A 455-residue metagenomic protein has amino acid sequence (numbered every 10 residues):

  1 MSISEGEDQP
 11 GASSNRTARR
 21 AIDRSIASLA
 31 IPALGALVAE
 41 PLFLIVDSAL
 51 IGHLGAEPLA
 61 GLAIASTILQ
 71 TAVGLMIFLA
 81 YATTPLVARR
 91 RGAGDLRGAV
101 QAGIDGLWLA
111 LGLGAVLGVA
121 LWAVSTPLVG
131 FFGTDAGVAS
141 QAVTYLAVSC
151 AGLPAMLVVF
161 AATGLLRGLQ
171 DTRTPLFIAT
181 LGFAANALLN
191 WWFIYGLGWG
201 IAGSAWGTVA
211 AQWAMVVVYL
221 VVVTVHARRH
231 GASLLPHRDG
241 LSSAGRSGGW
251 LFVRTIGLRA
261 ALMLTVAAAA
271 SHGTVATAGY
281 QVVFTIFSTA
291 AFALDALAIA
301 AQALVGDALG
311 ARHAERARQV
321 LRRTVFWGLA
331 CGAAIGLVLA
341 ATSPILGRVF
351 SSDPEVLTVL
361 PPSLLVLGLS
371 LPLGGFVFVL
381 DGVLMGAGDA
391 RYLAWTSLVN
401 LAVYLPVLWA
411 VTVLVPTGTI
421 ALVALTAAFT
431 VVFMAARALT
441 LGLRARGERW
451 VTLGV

Functional and structural regions predicted by a protein language model:
M1-A33, V87-P154, A185-L189, I194-G249 (+2 more regions): Short alpha-helical transmembrane segments in multi-pass integral membrane proteins
A33-P85, S149-M156, S242-D307, G328-I335 (+3 more regions): Transmembrane helix-bundle signature of multi-pass secondary active exporters and lipid flippases
I45-A49, P127, A161-L165, A187-W192 (+6 more regions): Alpha-helical transmembrane segments of multipass membrane proteins
S48, A56-L59, L96, T172 (+4 more regions): Membrane-helix interface/capping residues of multi-pass secondary transporters
L59-V119, V159-P175, G279-S343, F376-G388 (+1 more regions): Small-residue-rich hydrophobic transmembrane alpha-helices
F78, F183-A184, W213, A296 (+1 more regions): Hydrophobic/small/kink-forming positions within alpha-helical transmembrane segments of polytopic membrane proteins
T174-I178, G203-G207, W395-T396: Hydrophobic alpha-helical membrane segments of integral membrane proteins
A179-N186, T285-I286, L398-V407: Small-residue-enriched core segments of transmembrane alpha-helices in multipass membrane transport and channel
